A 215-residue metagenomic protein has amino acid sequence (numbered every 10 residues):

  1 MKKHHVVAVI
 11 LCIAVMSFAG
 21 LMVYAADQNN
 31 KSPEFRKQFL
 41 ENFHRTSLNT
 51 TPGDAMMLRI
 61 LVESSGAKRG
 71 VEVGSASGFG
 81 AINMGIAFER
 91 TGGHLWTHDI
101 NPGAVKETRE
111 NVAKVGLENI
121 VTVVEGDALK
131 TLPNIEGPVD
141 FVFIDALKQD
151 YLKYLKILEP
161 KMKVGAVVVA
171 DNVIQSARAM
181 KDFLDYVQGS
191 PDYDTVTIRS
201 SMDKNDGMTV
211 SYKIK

Functional and structural regions predicted by a protein language model:
M1-I10: Bacterial N-terminal signal peptides that target proteins for export
H4-H5, V15-F141, K148-V169, V173-K215: A short alpha-helical cap/connector motif
